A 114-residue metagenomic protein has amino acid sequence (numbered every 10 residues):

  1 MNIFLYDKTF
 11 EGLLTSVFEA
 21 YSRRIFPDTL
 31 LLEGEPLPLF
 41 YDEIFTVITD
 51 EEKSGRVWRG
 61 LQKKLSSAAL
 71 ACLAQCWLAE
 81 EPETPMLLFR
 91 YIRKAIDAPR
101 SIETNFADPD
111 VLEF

Functional and structural regions predicted by a protein language model:
M1-E51: N-terminal ordered "arm"
F40-F114: Charged, alpha-helical interface segments at or near domain boundaries
